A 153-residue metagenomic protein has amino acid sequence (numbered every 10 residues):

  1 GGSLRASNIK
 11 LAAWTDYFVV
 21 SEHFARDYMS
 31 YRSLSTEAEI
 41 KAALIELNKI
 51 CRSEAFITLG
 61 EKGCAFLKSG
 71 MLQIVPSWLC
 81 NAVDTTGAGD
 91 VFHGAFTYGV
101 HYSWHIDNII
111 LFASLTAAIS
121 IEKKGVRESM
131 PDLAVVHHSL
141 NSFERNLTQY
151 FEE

Functional and structural regions predicted by a protein language model:
G1-I40, G63: Conserved beta-alpha-beta core of the PfkB/ribokinase-like small-molecule kinase fold
R5, T36-E153: Conserved phosphate-binding/catalytic region of the ribokinase-like
